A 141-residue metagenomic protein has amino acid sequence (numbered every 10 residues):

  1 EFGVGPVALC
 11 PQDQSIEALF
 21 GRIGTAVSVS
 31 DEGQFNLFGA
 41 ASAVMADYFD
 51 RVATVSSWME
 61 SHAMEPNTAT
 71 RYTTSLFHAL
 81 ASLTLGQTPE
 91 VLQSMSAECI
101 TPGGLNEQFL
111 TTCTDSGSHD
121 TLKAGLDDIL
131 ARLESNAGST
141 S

Functional and structural regions predicted by a protein language model:
E1-A46: Rossmann-fold dinucleotide-binding core
Q14, T74-S141: NAD(P)-dependent Rossmann-like dehydrogenase/reductase catalytic/cofactor-binding core
L19, W58-M59, L83: Residues within well-ordered alpha helices
D31, T73-T74: Acidic catalytic patch
N36-A41, H62-A63, L92: Short alpha-helical transmembrane interface motifs in multi-pass membrane proteins
A46-M64: N-terminal glycine-rich phosphate-binding loop for ADP-containing cofactors
M64-T73: Substrate-binding/catalytic subdomain of NAD(P)-dependent oxidoreductase enzymes
